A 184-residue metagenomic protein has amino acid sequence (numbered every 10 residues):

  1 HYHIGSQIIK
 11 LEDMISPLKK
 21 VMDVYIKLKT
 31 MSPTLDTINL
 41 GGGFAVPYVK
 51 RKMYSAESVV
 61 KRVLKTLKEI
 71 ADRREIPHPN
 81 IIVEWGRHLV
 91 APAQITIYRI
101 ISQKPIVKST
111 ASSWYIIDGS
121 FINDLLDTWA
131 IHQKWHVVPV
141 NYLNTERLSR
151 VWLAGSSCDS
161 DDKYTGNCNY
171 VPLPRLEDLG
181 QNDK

Functional and structural regions predicted by a protein language model:
H1-S109: Active-site loop/helix belt of alpha/beta enzymes
R62, K68, D72, I76-K184: Charged (often Lys/Glu-rich) extended helix/loop segments that serve as interaction or gating elements
